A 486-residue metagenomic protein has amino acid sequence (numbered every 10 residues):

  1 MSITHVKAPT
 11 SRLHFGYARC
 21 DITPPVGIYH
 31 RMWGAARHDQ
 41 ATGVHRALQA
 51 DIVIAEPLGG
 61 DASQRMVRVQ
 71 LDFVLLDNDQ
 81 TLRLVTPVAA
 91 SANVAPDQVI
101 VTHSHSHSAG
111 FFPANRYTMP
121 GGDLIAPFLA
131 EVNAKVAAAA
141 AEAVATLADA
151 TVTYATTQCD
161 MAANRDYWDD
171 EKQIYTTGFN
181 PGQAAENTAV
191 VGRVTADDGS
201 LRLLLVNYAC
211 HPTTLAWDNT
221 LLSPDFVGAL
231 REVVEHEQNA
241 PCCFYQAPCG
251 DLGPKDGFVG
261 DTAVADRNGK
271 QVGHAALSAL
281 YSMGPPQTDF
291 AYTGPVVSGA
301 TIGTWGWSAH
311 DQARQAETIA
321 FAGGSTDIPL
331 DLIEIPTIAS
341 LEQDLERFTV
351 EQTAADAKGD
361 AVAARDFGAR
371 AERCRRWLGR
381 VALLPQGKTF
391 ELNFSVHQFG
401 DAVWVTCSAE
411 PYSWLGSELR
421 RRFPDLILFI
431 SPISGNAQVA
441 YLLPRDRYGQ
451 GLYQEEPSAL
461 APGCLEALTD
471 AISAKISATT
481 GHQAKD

Functional and structural regions predicted by a protein language model:
S2-D486: Non-catalytic substrate/cofactor recognition surfaces at enzyme active-site rims
